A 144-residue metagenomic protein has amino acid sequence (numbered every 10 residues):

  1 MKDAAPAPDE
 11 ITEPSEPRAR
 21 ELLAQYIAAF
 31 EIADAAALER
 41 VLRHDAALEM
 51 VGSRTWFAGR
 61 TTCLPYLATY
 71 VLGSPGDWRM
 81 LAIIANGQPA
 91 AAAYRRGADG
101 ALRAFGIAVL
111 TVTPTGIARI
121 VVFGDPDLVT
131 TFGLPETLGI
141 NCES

Functional and structural regions predicted by a protein language model:
M1-G73, D77-R79: Solvent-exposed, charged amphipathic helical/linker segments at domain boundaries
L64-S144: Low-complexity, glycine/alanine/valine/leucine- and proline-rich hydrophobic stretches
